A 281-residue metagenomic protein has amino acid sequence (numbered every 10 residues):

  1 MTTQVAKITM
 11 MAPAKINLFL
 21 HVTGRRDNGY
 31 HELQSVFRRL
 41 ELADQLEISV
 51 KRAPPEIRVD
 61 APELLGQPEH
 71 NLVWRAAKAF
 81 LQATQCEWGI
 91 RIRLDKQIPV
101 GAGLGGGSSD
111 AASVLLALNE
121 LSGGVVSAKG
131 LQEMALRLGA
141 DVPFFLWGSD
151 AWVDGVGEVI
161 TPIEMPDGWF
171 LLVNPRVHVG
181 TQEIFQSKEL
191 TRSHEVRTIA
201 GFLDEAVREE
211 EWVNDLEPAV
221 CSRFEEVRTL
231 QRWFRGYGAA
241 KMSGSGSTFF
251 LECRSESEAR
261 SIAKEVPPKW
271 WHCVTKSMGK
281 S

Functional and structural regions predicted by a protein language model:
T2, R39, L136-R137, F144-L146 (+2 more regions): Solvent-exposed alpha-helices and their adjacent loops that cap or buttress functional pockets in soluble metabolic
T2-G101, E120-K129, V156, P166 (+1 more regions): ATP-binding N-lobe of GHMP and related small-molecule kinases
L18, L46-I48, V73, G107 (+5 more regions): Residue-level signal for inorganic ion chemistry
F37-L40, A135, F234, V266: Hydrophobic C-terminal alpha-helix "anchor/cap" residues
R52-G66, V114, L136, D204-V213: Short, basic/glycine-rich phosphate-binding loops at helix/coil junctions that contact nucleotide phosphates
I57, W147, A151-A239, R254-P268 (+1 more regions): Conserved, helical-rich catalytic subdomain that frames metal- and/or nucleotide-binding sites in enzyme alpha/beta
G89, A111, L115-W152: Contiguous, small/hydrophobic- and glycine-enriched helical/loop subdomains that border and often "cap" functional
R93-S122, A140, A239-C253: Glycine/serine-rich anion-binding loops at beta->alpha junctions that coordinate negatively charged ligand groups
